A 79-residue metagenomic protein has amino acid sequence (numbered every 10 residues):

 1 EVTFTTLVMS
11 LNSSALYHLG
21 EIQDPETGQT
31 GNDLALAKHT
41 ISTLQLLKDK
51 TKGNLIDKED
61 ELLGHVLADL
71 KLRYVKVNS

Functional and structural regions predicted by a protein language model:
E1-S79: Long, contiguous alpha-helical segments
